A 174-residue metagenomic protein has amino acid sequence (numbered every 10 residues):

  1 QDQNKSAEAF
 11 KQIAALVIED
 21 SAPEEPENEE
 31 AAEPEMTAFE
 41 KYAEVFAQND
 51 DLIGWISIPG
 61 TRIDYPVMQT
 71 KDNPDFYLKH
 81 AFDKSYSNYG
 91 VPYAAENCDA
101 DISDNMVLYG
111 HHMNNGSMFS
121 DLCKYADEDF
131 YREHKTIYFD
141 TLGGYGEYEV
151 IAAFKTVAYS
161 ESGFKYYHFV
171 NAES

Functional and structural regions predicted by a protein language model:
Q1-S174: Solvent-exposed, non-transmembrane regions of membrane-associated and secreted proteins
